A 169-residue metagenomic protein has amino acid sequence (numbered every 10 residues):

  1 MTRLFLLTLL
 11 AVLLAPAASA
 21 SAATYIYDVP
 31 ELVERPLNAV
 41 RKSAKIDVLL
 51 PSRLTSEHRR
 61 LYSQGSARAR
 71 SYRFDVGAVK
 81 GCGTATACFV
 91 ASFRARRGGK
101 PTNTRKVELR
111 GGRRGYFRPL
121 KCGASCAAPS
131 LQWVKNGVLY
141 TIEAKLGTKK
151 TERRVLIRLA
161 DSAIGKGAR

Functional and structural regions predicted by a protein language model:
M1-L4: Positively charged n-region of N-terminal signal peptides that target proteins for export
L7-P16: Bacterial N-terminal signal peptides
A18-A22: Sec/Tat signal peptide C-region and signal peptidase I cleavage site
A23-L139, E143: Short, solvent-exposed recognition patches
N136, T141-R169: Surface-exposed amphipathic alpha-helical segments
